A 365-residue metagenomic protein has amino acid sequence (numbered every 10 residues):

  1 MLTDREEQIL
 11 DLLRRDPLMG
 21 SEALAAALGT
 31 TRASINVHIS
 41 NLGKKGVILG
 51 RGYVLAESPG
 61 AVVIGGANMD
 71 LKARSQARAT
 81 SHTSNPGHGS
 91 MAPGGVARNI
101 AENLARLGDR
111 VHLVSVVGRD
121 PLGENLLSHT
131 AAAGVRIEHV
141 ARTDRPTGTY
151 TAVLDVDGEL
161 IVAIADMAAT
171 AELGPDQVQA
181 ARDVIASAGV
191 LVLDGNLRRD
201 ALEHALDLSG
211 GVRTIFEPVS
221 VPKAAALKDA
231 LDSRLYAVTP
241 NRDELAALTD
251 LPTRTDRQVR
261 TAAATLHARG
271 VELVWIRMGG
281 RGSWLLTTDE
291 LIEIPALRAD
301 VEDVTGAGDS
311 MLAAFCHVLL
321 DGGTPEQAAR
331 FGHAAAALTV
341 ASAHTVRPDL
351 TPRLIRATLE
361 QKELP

Functional and structural regions predicted by a protein language model:
M1-S21, A27-L28, A33, V37-V54 (+2 more regions): Conserved phosphate-binding/catalytic region of the ribokinase-like
T3-E6, L10-R15, M19-A23, A27 (+2 more regions): Glycine-rich phosphate/adenosyl-contacting loop at the front of the ribokinase-like
L28, G89, S115, V140 (+2 more regions): Glycine- and other small-residue-rich loops at beta-strand/loop junctions that grip anionic moieties
E57-P59, M69, A79-H88, R106-G189 (+1 more regions): Conserved N-terminal subdomain of the carbohydrate kinase-like
A67, D243-E244, D289: Alpha-helix/helix-capping structural signal
V190-T261, R281-S283: Conserved beta-alpha-beta core of the PfkB/ribokinase-like small-molecule kinase fold
